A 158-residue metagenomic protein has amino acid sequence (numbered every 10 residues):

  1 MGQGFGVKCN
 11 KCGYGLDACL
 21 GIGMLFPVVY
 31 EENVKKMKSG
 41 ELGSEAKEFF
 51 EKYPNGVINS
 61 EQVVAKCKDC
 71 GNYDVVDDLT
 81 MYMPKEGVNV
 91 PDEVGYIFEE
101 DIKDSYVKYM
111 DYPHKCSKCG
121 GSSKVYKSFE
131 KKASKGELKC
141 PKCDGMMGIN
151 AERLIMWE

Functional and structural regions predicted by a protein language model:
M1, K8-F49: N-terminal cysteine/histidine-rich coordination modules
G4-G6, S60-V64, D111-P113, S122 (+1 more regions): Residues immediately within or flanking Cys/His clusters that coordinate Zn2+ in small zinc-binding modules
C9-C12, C67-C70, C116-C119, C140-C143: Short cysteine-rich clusters marking metal-coordination/redox-active sites
D17, V75, G121-S128, M147-I149: Short functional micro-motifs and their immediate structural scaffolds
M24-L25, Y53-Q62, V107-M110, K127-K139 (+1 more regions): Short linker/helix segments within small regulatory modules
M24-N33, Y82-V94, K131-C143, I155-E158: Short cysteine/histidine-rich metal-coordination sites, predominantly Zn2+-binding motifs
S44-N55, P91-K103, K118-K127: Short Cys/His-rich Zn2+-coordinating modules
K52-E86, Y126-K127: Acidic, low-complexity intrinsically disordered segments
